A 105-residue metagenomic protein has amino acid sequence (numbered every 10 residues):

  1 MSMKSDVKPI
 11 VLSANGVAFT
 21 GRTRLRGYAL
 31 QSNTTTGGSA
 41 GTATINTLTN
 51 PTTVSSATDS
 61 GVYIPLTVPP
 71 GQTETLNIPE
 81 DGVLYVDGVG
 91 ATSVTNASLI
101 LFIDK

Functional and structural regions predicted by a protein language model:
M1-K105: Surface-exposed, low-hydrophobicity beta-strand/loop segments enriched in small/polar/acidic residues
